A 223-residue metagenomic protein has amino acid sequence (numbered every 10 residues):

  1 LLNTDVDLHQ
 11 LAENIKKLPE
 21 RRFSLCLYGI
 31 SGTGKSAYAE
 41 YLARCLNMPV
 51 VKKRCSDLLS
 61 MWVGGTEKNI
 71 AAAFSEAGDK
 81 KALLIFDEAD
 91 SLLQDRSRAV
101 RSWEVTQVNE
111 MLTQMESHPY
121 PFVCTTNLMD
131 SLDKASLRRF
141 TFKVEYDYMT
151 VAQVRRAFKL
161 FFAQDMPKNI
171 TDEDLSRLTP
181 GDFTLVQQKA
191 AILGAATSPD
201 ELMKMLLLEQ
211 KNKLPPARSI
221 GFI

Functional and structural regions predicted by a protein language model:
L1-L2, R139, V151-I223: C-terminal alpha-helical "lid" subdomain
L2-N169: Walker A/P-loop NTP-binding motif of AAA+ ATPase domains
